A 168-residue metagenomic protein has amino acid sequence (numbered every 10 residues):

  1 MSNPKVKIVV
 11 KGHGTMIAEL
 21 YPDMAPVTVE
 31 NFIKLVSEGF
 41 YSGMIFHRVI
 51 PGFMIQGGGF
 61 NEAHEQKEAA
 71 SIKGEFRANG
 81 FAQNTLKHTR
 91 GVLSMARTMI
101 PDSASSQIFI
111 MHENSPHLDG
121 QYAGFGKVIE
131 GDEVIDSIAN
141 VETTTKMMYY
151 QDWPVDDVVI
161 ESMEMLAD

Functional and structural regions predicted by a protein language model:
M1-D168: Cyclophilin-like peptidyl-prolyl cis-trans isomerases
